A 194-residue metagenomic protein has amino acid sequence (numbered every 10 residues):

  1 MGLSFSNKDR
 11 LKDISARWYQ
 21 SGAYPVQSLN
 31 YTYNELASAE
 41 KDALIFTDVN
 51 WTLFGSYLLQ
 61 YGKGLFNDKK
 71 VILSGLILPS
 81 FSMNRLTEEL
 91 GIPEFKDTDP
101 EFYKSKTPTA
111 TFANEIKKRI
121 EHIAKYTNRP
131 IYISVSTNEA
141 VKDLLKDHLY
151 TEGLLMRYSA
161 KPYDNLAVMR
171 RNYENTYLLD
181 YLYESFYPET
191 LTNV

Functional and structural regions predicted by a protein language model:
M1-D42, T47, F54, L58-V194: ER/secretory pathway lumenal C-terminal domains and tails of membrane proteins involved in glycoprotein biogenesis
